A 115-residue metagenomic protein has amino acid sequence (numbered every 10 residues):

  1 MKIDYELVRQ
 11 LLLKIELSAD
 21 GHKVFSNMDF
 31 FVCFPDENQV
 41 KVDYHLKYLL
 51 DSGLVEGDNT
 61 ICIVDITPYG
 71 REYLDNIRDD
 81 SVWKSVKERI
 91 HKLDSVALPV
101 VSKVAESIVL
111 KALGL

Functional and structural regions predicted by a protein language model:
K2-F34: Short amphipathic alpha-helical interface segments
D29-V32, N38, L49-S52: Basic helix-turn-helix/winged-helix DNA-binding cores and closely related short helical interaction motifs
N38-V42, G114: Membrane-interface starts of transmembrane alpha-helices
D43-K47: Short, hydrophobic-biased segments on the C-terminal half of alpha helices that form "recognition helices"
L50-T60: A short, conserved structural fragment
C62-T67: Minor-groove-contacting beta-hairpin "wing" of winged helix-turn-helix DNA-binding domains
P68-L93: Short, amphipathic alpha-helical interaction segments positioned at domain boundaries
S85-L115: Leucine-rich, amphipathic alpha-helical/linker segments
